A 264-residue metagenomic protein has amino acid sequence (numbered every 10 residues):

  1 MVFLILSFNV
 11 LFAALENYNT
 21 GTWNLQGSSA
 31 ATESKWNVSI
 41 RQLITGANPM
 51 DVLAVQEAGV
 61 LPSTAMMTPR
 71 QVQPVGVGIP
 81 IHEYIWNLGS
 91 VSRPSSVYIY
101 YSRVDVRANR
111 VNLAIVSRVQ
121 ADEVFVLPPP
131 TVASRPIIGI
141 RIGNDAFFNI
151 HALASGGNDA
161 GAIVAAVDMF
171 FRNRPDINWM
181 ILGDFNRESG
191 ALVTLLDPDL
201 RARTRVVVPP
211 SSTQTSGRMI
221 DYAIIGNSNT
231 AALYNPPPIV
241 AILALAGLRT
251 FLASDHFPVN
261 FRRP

Functional and structural regions predicted by a protein language model:
M1, M50, M66-M67, M169 (+2 more regions): Detector for methionine-enriched segments
M1-N9: Bacterial N-terminal signal peptides
F8-S95, D255: N-terminal, active-site-proximal structural segment of metallo-dependent hydrolase catalytic domains
N9, A13-L43, V106-P264: Active-site regions of metal-assisted phosphoester/phosphodiester hydrolases, unifying DNase/endonuclease modules
G59-G143: Structured beta-strand-rich core segments of catalytic domains in phosphoester-bond hydrolases
